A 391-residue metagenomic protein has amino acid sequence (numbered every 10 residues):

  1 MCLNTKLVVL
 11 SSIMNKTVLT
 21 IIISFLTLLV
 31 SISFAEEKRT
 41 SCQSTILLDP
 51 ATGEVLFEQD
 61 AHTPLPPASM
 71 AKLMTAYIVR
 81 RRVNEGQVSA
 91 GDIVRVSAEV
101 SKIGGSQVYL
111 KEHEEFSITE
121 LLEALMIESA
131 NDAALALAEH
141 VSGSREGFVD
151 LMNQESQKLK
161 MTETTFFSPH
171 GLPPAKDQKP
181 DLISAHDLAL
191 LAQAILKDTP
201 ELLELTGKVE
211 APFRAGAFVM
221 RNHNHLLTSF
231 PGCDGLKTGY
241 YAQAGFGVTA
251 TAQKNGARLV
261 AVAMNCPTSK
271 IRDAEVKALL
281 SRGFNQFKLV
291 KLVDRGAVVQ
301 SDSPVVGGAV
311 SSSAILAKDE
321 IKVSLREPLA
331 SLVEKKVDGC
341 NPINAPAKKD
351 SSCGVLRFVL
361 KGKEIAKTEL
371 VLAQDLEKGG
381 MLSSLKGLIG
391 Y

Functional and structural regions predicted by a protein language model:
T5-I21: Bacterial N-terminal signal peptides that target proteins for export
I13-M14, L26, S33-A35: Serine/proline-rich low-complexity intrinsically disordered segments, especially terminal tails, linkers
T20-L29: Bacterial N-terminal signal peptides
F34-P200: Active-site-adjacent loops and short helices of periplasmic peptidoglycan-processing enzymes
T165, K179-Y391: Domain-terminus/edge residues, biased toward the C-terminal soluble/receptor-binding domains of extracytoplasmic
